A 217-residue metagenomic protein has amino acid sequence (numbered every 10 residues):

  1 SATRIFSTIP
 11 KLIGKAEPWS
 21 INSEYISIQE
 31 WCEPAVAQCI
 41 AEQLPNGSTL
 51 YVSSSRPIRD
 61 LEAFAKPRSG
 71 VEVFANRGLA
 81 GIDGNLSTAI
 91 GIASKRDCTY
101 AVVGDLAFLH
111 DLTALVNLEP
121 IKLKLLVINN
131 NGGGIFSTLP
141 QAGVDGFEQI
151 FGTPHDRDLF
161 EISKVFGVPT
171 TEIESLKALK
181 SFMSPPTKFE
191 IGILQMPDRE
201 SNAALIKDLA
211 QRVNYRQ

Functional and structural regions predicted by a protein language model:
S1, I13, R59-L61, G133-I135 (+1 more regions): Short, charged/polar "capping" segments at the starts of alpha-helices and the immediately preceding loops
S1-S23, L118, L139-P140: Glycine-rich, acidic loop regions that bind phosphate or pyrophosphate groups
S1-S7, K11, W31-A35, C39 (+6 more regions): Conserved active-site and cofactor/substrate-binding residues in soluble primary-metabolism enzymes
A2-T3, G47, R96, G167: Short, well-ordered alpha-helix to beta-strand connector turns
I5-F6, L50-S53, E172, G192: Short, hydrophobic beta-strand segments that form beta-sheet elements in well-ordered domains
T8-K15, I28, N214-Q217: Ser/Thr/Gly-rich flexible loops in soluble cytosolic domains mediating phosphotransfer, phosphorylation
W19-R96: Active-site diphosphate/adenylate-binding microenvironment
A65-Q217: Thiamine diphosphate
